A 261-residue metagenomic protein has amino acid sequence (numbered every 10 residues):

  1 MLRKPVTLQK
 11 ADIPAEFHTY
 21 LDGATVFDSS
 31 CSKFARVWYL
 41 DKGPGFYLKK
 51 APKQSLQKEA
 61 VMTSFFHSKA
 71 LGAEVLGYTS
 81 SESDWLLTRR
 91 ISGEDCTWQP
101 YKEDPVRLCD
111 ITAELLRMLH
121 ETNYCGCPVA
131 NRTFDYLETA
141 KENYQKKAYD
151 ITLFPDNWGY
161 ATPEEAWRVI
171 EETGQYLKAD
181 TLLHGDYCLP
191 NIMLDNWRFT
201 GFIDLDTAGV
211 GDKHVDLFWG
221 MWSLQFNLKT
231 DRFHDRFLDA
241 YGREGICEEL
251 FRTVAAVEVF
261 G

Functional and structural regions predicted by a protein language model:
K4-P5, S29, R243-G261: Charged phosphate-binding loop/patch that engages nucleotide di/tri-phosphates or the phosphate backbone of nucleic
P5-V6, V61: Acidic/polar low-complexity scaffolding segments in large eukaryotic proteins
L8-H18, E121-G185, I246: An alpha-helical support segment within catalytic cores of ATP-dependent transferases
D12, E16, V61-F65, I111-M118 (+5 more regions): Alpha-helical elements of Rossmann-like donor-binding domains used by nucleotide-donor carbohydrate transfer enzymes
H18-D28: Conserved N-terminal boundary motif of the eukaryotic protein kinase catalytic domain
D28-V129: ATP-binding pocket architecture of kinase catalytic cores
F34-K42, A166-V215: Active-site acidic catalytic loop and adjacent metal/ATP-binding pocket of ATP-dependent phosphoryl transfer enzymes
A179-L182, D195-I246, R252: Active-site Asp-x-Gly
